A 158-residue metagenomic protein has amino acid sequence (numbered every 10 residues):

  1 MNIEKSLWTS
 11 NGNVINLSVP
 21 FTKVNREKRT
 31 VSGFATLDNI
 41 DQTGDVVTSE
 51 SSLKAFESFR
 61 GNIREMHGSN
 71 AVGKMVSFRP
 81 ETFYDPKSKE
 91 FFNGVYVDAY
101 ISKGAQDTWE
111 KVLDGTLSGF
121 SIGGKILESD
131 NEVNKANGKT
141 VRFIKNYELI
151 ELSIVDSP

Functional and structural regions predicted by a protein language model:
M1-P158: Signature of dsDNA virion morphogenesis modules
